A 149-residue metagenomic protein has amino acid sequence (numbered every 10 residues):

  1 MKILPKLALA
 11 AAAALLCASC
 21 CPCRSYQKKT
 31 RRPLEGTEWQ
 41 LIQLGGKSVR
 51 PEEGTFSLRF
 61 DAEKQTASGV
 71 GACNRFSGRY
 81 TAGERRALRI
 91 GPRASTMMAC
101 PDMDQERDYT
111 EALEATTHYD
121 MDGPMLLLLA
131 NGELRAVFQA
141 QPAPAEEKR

Functional and structural regions predicted by a protein language model:
L4, L9, C20-R149: Lipid interaction determinants
